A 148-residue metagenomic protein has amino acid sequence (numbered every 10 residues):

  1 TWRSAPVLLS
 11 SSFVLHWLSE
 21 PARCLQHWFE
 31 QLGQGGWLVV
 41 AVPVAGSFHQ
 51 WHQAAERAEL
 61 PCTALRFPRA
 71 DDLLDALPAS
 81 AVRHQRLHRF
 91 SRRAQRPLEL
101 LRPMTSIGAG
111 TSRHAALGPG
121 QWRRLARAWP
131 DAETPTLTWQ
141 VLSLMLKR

Functional and structural regions predicted by a protein language model:
T1-S4: Short conserved loop adjoining the S-adenosyl-L-methionine
P6, E30, P135: Residue-level marker of regulatory loop/turn positions in helix-turn-helix DNA-binding domains and in histidine
V7-A22, V42: A short SAM/SAH-binding and catalytic strip from SAM-dependent methyltransferases
A22-W37: A short glycine-rich, Lys/Arg-flanked "PGG" loop and its adjoining helix->strand segment in the class I
G35-P97, G110-P119: Conserved catalytic/acceptor-binding region of the Class I
R83-R148: Conserved Class I S-adenosyl-L-methionine
